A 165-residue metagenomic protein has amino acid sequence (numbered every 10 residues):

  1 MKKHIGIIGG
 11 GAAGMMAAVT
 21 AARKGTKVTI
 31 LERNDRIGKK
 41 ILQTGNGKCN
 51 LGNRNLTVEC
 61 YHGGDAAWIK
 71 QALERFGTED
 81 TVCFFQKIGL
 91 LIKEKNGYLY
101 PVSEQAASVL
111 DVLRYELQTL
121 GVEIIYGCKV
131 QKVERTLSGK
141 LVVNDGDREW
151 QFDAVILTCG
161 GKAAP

Functional and structural regions predicted by a protein language model:
K2-H4, K95, G127, F152: Phosphate-coordination loops involved in phosphoryl transfer and adenosine-cofactor binding
K3-I30: N-terminal Rossmann-like FAD-binding beta1-loop-alpha1 element of flavoenzymes
I5-G6, K27-T29, K40, K48-C49 (+1 more regions): Structural motif
G11-M16, K40, G47-C49, K162-A163: Gly/Ser/Thr-rich beta-alpha loop segments that engage phosphate groups in nucleotides
M16, T20, I41, V155: Hydrophobic/aromatic ligand-binding patch that stacks against planar heteroaromatic rings of cofactors or nucleotides
R33-E123, C128: Conserved N-terminal/central alpha/beta ligand/cofactor-binding core
A107-S108, V112-P165: Predominantly flavin-linked oxidoreductase catalytic cores and closely associated redox partners
